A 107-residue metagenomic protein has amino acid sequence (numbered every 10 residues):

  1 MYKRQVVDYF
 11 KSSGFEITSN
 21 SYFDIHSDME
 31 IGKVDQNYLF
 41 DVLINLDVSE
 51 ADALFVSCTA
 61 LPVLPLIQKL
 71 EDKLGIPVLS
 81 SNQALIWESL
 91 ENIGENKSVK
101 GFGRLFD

Functional and structural regions predicted by a protein language model:
M1-Q5: Conserved small/polar residues in nucleotide/adenosyl-binding loops
V6-D8, E30-G32, L66-I67, L90-N92: Short, well-ordered secondary-structure micro-motifs
V7-A51: Active-site rim loops that border cofactor/substrate pockets in soluble metabolic enzymes
Y9-S12, K69-K73, E95: Short, solvent-exposed amphipathic alpha-helical segments in soluble enzyme and RNA/protein-processing domains
E16-N20, L74-N82, S98-G101: Short hydrophobic/aromatic-enriched beta-strand-loop microsegments
S27-D28, V78-S98: Short, flexible loop segments at boundaries between secondary-structure elements
Q36-K73, S80, L85-I86: Hydrophobic alpha-helical
E95-D107: Short, basic/aromatic-enriched C-terminal tail that caps enzymatic domains
